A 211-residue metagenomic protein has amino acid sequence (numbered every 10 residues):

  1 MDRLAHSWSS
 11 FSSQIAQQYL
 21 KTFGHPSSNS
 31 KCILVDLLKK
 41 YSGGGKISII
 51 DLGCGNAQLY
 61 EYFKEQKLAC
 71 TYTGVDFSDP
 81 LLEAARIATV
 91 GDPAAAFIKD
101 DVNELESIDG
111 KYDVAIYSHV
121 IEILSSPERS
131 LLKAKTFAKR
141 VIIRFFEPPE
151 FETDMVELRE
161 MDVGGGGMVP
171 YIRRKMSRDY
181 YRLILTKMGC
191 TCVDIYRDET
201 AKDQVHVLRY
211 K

Functional and structural regions predicted by a protein language model:
M1-Y41: Conserved class I S-adenosyl-L-methionine
K46-G55: Conserved class I S-adenosyl-L-methionine
N56-D101: Class I SAM-dependent methyltransferase SAM/SAH-binding core
E104-D109: Short conserved loop adjoining the S-adenosyl-L-methionine
V114-S125: A short SAM/SAH-binding and catalytic strip from SAM-dependent methyltransferases
L124-A134: A short, conserved alpha-helix within the catalytic core of class I
I142-G165: Conserved class I S-adenosyl-L-methionine
Y171-G189: Short alpha-helix
